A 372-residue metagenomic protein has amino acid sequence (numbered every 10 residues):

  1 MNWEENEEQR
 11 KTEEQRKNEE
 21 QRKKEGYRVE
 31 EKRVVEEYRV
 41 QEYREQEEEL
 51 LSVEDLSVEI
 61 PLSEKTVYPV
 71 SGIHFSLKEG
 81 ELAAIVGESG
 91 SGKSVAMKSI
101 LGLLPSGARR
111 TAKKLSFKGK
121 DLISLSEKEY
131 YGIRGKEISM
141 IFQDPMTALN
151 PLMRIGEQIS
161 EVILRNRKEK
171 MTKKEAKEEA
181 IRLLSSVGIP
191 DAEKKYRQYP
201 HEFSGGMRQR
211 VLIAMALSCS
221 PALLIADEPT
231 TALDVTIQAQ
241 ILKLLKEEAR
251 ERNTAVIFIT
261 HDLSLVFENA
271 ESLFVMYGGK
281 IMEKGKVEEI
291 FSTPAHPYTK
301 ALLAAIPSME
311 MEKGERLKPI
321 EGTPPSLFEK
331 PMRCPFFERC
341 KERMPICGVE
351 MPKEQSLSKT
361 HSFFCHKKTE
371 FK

Functional and structural regions predicted by a protein language model:
V86-E88: The feature captures the beta-strand-to-loop junction immediately N-terminal to the Walker
G102, I225, P229, L233-E315: P-loop NTP-binding/switch modules centered on Walker-like glycine-rich loops
R109-D121: Conserved ABC transporter NBD signature motif
D121, K174-K194, L303-A304: Conserved ABC ATPase "signature" region
Q198-F203, M207: Conserved ABC ATPase signature
S218-A222: A short, proline-enriched helix->beta-strand linker immediately N-terminal to the Walker B motif in ABC-type P-loop
K286-K372: Charged, flexible cofactor/metal-binding loops and thiol motifs
